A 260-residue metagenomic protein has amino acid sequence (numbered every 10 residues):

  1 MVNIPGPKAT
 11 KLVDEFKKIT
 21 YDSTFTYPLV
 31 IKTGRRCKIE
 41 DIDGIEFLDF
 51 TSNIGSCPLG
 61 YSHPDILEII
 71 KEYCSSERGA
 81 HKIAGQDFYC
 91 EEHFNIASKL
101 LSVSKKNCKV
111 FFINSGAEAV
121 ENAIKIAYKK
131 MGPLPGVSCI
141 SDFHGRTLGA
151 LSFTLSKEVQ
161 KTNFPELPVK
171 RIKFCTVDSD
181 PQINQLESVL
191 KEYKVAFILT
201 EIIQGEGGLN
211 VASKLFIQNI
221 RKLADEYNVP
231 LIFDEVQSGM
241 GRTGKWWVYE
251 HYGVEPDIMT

Functional and structural regions predicted by a protein language model:
M1-R35, E92-H93, K194: Active-site-adjacent loop/helix segments that line or gate small-molecule/cofactor pockets in enzymes
I4-G6, K18-T20, E46-P133: Glycine-rich loop-to-alpha-helix module at the N-terminal edge of alpha/beta enzyme cores
P28-T51: Active-site and channel-lining beta-strand-loop segments that bind or position nucleotide-derived/phosphorylated
N95-F197: PLP-dependent aspartate aminotransferase-fold enzymes
Y193-L209: Short acidic, glycine-rich surface-loop motifs adjacent to enzyme active sites
N210-G244: Catalytic PLP-binding core of fold-type I/II PLP enzymes
V248-T260: Conserved active-site segment immediately N-terminal to the catalytic lysine that forms the internal aldimine
